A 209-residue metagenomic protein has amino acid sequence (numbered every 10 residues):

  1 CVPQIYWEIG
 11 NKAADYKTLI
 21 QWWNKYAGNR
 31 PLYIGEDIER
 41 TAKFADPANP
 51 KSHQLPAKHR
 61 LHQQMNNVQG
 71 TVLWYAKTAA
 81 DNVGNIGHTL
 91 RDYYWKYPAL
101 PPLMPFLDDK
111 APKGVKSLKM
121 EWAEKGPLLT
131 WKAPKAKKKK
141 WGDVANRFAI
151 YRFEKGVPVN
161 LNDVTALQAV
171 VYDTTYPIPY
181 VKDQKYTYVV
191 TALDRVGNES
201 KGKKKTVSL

Functional and structural regions predicted by a protein language model:
C1-A13, I20-F106: Substrate-binding cleft of secreted/luminal carbohydrate-active enzymes
Y6-N11, K138, A166-L167: Short, contiguous acidic/charged loop-to-helix segments that flank catalytic cores in large enzymes
N85-G142, G197-L209: Pro/Thr/Ser/Gly-rich low-complexity, intrinsically disordered linker/stalk tracts
E124-L128, D173-T175, K185: A generic structural signal for beta-strand entry/edge sites
G126, A145-A149, T187: Exposed beta-strand and adjacent loop surfaces of beta-rich binding modules that mediate intermolecular recognition
P134-N162: Solvent-exposed loop/turn segments flanking beta-strands in beta-repeat/beta-sandwich domains
L167, V171-P177: Short S/T/G- and acidic-enriched coil/turn segments that sit immediately N-terminal to beta-strands in beta-sandwich
P177-E199: Beta-strand-rich modules
